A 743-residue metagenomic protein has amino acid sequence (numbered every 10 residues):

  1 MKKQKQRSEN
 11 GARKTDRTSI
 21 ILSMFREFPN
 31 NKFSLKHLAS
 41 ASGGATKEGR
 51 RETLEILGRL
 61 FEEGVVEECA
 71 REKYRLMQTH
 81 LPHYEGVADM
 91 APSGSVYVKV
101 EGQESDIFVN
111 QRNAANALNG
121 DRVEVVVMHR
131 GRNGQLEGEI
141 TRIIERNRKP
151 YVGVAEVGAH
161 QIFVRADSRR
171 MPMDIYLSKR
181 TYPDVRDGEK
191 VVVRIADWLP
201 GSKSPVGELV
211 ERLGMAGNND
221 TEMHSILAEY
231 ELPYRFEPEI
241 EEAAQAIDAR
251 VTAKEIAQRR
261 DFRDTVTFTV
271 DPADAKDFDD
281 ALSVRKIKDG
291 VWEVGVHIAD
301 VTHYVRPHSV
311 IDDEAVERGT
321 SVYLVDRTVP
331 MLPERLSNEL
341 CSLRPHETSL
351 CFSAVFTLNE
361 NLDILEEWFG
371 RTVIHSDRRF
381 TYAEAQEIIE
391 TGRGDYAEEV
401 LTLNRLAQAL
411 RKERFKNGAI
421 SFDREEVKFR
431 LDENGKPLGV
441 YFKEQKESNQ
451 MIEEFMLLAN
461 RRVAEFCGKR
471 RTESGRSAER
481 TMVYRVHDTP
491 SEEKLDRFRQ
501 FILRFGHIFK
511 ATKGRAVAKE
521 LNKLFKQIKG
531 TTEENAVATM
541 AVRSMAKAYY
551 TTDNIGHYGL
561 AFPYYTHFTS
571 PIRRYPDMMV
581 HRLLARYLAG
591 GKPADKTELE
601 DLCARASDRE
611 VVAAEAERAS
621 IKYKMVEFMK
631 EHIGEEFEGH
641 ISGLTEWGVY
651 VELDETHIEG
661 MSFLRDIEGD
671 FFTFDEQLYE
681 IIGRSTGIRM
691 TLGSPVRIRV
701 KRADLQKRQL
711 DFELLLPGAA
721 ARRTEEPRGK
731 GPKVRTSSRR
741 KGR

Functional and structural regions predicted by a protein language model:
M1-G295, T302-T348, E387, Y679-T686: Charge-lined substrate channels and their catalytic hotspots, especially those that engage the 3′ end of RNA
M1-T15, F671-E680, L714-R743: Acidic, low-complexity intrinsically disordered tails
S40, V192, W198-L199, M215 (+8 more regions): Electropositive polyanion-binding surfaces
A70, Q78, L431-E433, V486-D488 (+1 more regions): A general secondary-structure junction signal
V100, A166, N359, D432 (+4 more regions): Acidic/polar residues at beta-strand termini and the immediately following turn/coil
Q135, G153, S202, R702-L714: Internal insertion modules embedded within essential enzymes
L560-H567, Q677-S685: Short beta-alpha connecting loops at secondary-structure transitions that line or flank enzyme active sites
